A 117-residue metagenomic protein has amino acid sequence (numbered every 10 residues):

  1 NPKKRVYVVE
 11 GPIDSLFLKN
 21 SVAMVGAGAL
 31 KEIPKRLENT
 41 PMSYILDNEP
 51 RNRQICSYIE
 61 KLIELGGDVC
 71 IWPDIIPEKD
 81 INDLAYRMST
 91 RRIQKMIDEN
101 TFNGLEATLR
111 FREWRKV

Functional and structural regions predicted by a protein language model:
K3-V6, P12-V117: TOPRIM fold recognition
